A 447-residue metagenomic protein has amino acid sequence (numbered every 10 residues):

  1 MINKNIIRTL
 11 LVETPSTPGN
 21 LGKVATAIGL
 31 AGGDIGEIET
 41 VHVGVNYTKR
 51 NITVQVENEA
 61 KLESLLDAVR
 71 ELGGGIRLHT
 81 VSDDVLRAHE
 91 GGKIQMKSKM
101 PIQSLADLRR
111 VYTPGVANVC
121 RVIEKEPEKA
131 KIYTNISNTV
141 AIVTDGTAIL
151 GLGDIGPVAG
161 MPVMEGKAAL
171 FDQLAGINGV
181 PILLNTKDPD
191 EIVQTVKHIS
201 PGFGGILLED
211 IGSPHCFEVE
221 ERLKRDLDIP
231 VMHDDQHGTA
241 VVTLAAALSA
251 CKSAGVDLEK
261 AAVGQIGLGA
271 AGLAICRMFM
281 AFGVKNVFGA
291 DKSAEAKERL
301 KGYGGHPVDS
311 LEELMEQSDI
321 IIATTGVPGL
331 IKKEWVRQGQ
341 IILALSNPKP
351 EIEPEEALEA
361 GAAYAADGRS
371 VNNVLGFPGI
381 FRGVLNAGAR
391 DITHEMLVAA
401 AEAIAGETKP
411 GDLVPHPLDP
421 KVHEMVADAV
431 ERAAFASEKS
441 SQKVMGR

Functional and structural regions predicted by a protein language model:
M1-E90: A conserved regulatory-domain signal marking ACT and ACT-like small-molecule sensing domains and adjacent regulatory
R77-A261, F381-L385, S437-K439: Glycine/serine-rich phosphate-binding loop and adjoining beta1-alpha1 elements at the start of nucleotide-handling
L78-T80, L207-D210, V231-D234, G289-A290 (+3 more regions): General beta-strand structural signal in soluble alpha/beta enzymes
L150, P157-A175, H233, H237-G326: Glycine-rich phosphate/diphosphate-binding loop of Rossmann-like nucleotide-binding domains
P230, D234, A344-S346, E351-M445: Adenosine-phosphate binding glycine-rich loop
Y303-A365: Rossmann-like adenosine-cofactor binding region
